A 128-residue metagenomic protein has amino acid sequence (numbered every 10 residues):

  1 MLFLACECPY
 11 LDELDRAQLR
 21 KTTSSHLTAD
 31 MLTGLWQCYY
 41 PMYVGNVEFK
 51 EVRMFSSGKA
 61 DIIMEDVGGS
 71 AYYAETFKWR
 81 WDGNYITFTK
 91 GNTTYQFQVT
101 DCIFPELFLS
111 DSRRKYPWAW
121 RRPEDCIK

Functional and structural regions predicted by a protein language model:
L2-A5: C-terminal motif of bacterial Sec signal peptides marking the signal peptidase cleavage site
E7-A74, R80-K128: Lipid interaction determinants
